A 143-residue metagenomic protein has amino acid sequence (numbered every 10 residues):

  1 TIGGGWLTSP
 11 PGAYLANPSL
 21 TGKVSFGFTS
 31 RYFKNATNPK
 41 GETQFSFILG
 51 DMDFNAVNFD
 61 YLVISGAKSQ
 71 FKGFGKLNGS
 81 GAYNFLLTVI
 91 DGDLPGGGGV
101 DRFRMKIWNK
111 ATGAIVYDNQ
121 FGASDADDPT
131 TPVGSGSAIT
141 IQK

Functional and structural regions predicted by a protein language model:
T1-G92, G96-K143: Mature soluble binding/inhibitory domains
